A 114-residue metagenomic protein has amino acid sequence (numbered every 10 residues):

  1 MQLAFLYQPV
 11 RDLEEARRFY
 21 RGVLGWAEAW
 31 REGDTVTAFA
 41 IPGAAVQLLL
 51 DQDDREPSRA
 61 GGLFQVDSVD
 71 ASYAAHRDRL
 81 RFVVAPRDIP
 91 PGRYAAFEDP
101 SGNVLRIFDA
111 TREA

Functional and structural regions predicted by a protein language model:
M1-E15, A45, A60-G62, T111-A114: N-terminal beta-strand motif that seeds the catalytic metal site of vicinal oxygen chelate
M1-Q2, D54-R59, D88-I89: Short glycine-enriched loop/turn motifs at secondary-structure junctions
Y7, A38, Q47, L63 (+1 more regions): Short hydrophobic/aromatic beta-strand element in the GNAT-like acyltransferase core that lines or flanks the acyl-donor
L13, G62-V104, R112: Vicinal oxygen chelate
E14-A27: Amphipathic alpha-helical segments
E14-E15, D34, P57, D70-A71: Short alpha-helical
R21, A40, Y73-R77: Class I S-adenosyl-L-methionine
A27-A60, V104-A110: Conserved short beta-strand elements that form part of the metal-binding/catalytic scaffold of enzyme active sites
